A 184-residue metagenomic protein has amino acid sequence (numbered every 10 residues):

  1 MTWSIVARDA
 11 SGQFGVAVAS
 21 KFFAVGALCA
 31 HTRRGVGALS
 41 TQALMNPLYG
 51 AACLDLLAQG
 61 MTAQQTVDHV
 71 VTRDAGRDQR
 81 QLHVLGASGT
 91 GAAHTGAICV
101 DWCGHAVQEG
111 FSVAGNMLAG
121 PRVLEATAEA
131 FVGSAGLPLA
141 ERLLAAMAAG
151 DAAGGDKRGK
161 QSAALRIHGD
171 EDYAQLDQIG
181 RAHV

Functional and structural regions predicted by a protein language model:
M1-H183: N-terminal nucleophile
